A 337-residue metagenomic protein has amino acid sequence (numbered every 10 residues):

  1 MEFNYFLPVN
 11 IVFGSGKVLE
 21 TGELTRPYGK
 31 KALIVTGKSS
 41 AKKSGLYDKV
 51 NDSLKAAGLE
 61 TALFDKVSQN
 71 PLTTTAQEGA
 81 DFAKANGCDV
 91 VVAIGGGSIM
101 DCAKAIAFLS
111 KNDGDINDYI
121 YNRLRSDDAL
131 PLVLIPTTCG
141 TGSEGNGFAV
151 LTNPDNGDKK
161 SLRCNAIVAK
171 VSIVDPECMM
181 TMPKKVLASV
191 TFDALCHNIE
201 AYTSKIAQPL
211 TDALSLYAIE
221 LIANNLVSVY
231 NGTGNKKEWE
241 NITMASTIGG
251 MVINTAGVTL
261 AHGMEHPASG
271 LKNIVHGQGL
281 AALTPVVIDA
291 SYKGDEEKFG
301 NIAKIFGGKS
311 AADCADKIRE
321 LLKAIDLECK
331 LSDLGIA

Functional and structural regions predicted by a protein language model:
M1-V90, L331-S332: ATP/NTP phosphate-donor binding region
V9, S15-G16, G37-K38, V67 (+8 more regions): Fold-independent oxyanion-binding glycine-rich loops and adjacent beta-strand/coil segments at enzyme active sites
V18-T21, K43-L46, T73-T74, S98-A103 (+3 more regions): Short glycine/serine/threonine-rich phosphate/pyrophosphate-binding segments that cradle anionic phosphate groups
T74-E177: Glycine/threonine-rich beta-strand-loop-alpha-helix active-site module that forms ligand/phosphate-binding
G140, T247-L280: Glycine-rich phosphate/pyrophosphate-binding beta-alpha loops
F148-A256: Carboxylate- and glycine-rich phosphate/diphosphate-binding segment that chelates Mg2+/Mn2+
A268-A337: Gly/Pro-rich interdomain helix-loop hinge
